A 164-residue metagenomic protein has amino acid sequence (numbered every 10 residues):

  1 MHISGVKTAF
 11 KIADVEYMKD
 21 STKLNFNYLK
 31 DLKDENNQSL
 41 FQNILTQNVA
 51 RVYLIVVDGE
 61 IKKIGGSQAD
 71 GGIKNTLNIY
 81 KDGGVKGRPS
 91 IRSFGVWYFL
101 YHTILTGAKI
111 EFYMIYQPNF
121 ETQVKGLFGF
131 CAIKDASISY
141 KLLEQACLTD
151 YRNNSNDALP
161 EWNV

Functional and structural regions predicted by a protein language model:
M1-K62, Q68-V164: Boundary/linker segments flanking structured domains
